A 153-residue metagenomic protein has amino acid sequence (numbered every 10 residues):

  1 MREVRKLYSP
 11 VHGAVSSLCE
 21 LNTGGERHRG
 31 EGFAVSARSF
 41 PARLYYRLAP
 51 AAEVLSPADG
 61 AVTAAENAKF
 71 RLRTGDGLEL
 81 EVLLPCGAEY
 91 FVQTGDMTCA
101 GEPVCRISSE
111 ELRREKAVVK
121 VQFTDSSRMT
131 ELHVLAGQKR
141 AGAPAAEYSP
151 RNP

Functional and structural regions predicted by a protein language model:
M1-P153: Contiguous, well-folded functional domains in the mature portion of proteins
